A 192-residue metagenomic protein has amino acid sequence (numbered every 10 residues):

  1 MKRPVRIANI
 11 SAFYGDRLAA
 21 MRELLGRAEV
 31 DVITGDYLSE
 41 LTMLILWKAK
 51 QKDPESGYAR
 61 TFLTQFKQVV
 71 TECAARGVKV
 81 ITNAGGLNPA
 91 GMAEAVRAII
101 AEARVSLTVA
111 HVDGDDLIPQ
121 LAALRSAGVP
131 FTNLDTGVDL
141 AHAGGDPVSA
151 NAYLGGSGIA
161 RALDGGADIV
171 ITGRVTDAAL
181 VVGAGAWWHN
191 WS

Functional and structural regions predicted by a protein language model:
M1-G128, D139-G158: Metallocofactor- and cofactor-centric catalytic cores in central/energy metabolism, strongly enriched
L87-E94, D135-L140, A162-V175: A short, terminal or domain-edge coil/loop segment
V129-N133: Acidic, Ser/Thr-rich peripheral helices and adjacent loops at domain boundaries
D146-V148, A152-S192: Functional cores that coordinate and move charged inorganic groups
